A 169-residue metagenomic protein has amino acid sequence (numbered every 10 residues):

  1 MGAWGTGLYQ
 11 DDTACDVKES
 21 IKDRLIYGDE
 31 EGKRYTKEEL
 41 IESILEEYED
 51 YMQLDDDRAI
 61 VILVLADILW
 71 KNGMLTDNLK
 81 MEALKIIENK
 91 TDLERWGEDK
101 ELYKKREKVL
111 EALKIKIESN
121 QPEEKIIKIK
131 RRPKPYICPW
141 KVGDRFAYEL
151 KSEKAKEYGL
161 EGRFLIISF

Functional and structural regions predicted by a protein language model:
M1, V17-D56, N72, E82-I86: Non-catalytic all-alpha helical scaffold/repeat segments
M1-E19, D144-L150: Short, extreme N-terminal segment that most often corresponds to the first beta-strand
G2, D57-K71, K104-L110: Amphipathic alpha-helical elements of HEAT/ARM-like alpha-solenoid repeat scaffolds that form extended
Q10, Q53-R58, L102: Helix-start/N-cap signature of alpha-helical segments
M74-E111: Extended boundary segments
L102-V142: Mixed-charge, Lys/Arg-rich low-complexity intrinsically disordered regions
Y136-E157: Short coil-to-beta transition motif at edge beta-strands of beta-rich domains
A155-S168: Short beta-strand-centered aromatic/proline hotspots
